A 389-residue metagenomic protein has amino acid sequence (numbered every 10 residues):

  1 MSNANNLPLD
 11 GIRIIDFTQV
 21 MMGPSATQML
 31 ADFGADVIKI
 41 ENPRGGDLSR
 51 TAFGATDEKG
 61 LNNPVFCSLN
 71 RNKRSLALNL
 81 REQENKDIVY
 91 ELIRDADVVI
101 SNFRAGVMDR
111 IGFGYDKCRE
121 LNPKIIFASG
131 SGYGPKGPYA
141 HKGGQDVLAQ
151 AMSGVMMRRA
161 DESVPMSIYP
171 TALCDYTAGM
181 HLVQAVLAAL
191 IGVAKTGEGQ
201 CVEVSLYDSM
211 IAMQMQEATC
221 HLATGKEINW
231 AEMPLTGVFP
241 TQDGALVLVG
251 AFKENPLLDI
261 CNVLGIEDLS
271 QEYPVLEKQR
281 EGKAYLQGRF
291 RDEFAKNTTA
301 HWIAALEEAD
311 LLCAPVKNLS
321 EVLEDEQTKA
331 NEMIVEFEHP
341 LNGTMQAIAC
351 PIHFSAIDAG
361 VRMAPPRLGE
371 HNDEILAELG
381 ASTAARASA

Functional and structural regions predicted by a protein language model:
M1-K195, H221-L222, R367, H371-A389: N-terminal helix-loop segment corresponding to the beta1-alpha1 unit of nucleotide/adenylate-binding folds
M1-R13, P240-Q242, E321-A389: Terminal low-complexity tails and localization/encapsulation signals of metabolic enzymes
R44, Y133-G134, L206-I211, D243-A245 (+3 more regions): Glycine-rich beta-alpha junction loops
R50-G54, T219-G225, D325-H339: Short, surface-exposed loop/helix-turn segments at secondary-structure junctions that function as lids/hinges flanking
M166-T177, G199-C201, W230-T236, A245-L248 (+2 more regions): A short glycine-threonine-serine/GTX helix/turn-capping micro-motif
A189-K226: Substrate-binding/catalytic subdomain of NAD(P)-dependent oxidoreductase enzymes
L235-A309, C313, A385: Aromatic-enriched alpha-helical interface/lid elements that frame and gate functional surfaces
E307-T328: Conserved PLP cofactor-binding pocket of PLP-dependent enzymes
